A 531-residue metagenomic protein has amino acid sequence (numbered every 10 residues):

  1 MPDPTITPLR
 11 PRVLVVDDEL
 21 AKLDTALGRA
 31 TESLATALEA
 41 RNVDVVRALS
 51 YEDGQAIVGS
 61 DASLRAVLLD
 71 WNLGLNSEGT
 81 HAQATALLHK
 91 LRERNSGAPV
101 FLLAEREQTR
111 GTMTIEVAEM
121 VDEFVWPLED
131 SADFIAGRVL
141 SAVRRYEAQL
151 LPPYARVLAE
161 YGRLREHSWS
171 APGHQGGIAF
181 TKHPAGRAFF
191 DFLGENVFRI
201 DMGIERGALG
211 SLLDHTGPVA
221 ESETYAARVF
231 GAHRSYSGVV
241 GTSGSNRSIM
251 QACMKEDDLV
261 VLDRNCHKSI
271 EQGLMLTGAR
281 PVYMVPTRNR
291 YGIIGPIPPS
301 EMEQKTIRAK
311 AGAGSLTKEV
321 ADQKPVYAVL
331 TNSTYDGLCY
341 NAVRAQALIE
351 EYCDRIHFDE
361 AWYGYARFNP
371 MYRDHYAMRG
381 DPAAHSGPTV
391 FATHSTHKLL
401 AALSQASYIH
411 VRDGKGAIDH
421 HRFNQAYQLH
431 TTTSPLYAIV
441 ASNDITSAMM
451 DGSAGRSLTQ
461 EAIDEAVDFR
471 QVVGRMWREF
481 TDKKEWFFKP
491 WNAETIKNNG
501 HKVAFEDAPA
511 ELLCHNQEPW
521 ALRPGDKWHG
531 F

Functional and structural regions predicted by a protein language model:
P8-L38, V45-R47, V67, F101 (+1 more regions): Conserved acidic segment of CheY-like receiver
V16-L20, D24-T25, L49-Y51, L69-L73 (+4 more regions): Structural motif
E19-L20, L102-T109, A361-Y365, N369-P370: Short beta-alpha junction loops
A26-E32, Y51, S63-G97, A104-M113: Conserved phosphotransfer microenvironments
R47-L49, T80, A104-A142: Output/docking surface of receiver
A48-Y51, A56-S60, G74, T114 (+5 more regions): Conserved PLP-enzyme active-site core in the AAT-like
A132-G217: N-terminal "arm"/small-domain region of PLP-dependent enzymes with the aminotransferase-like
F192-G244, V473: Conserved N-terminal alpha-helix of the aminotransferase class I/II PLP-enzyme fold
